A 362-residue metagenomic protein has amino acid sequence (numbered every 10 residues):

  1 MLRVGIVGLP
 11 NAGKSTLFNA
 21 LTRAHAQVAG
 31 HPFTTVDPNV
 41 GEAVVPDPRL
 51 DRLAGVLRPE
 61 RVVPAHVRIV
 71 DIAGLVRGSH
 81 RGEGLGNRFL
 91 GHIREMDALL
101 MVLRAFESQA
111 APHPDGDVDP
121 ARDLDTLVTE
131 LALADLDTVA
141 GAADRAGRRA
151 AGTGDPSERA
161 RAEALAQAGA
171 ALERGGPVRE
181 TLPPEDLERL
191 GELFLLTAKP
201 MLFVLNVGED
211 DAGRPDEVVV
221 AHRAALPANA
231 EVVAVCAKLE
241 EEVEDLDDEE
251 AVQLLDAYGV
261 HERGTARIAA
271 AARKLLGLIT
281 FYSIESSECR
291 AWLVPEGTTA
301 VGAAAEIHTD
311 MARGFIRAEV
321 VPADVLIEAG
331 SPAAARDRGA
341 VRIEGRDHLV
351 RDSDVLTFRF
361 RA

Functional and structural regions predicted by a protein language model:
M1-P112, A121, E130, V139-A142 (+1 more regions): Conserved G1/Walker A P-loop phosphate-binding module
L2-V7, A12, F18, A140 (+1 more regions): C-terminal-of-GTPase-core extension/linker across diverse P-loop GTPases
P46, P120, A132, E158-R161 (+1 more regions): Generic alpha-helical segment signature
G74-G82, G116, R122-L131, A150-S157 (+1 more regions): Flexible beta-alpha connector loops of hexameric P-loop NTPases
L103-T138, L226, A230-E244: Short, exposed interaction patches on small structured surface elements
